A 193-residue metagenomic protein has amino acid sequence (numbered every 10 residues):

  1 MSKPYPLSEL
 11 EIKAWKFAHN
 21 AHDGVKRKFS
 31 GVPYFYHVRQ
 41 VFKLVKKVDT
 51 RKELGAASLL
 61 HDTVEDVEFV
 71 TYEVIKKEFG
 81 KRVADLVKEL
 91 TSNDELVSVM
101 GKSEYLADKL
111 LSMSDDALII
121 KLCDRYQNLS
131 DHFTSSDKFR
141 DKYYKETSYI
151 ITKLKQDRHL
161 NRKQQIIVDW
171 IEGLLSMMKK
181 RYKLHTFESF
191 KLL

Functional and structural regions predicted by a protein language model:
M1-L193: Active-site helical microenvironments for divalent-metal-assisted chemistry
